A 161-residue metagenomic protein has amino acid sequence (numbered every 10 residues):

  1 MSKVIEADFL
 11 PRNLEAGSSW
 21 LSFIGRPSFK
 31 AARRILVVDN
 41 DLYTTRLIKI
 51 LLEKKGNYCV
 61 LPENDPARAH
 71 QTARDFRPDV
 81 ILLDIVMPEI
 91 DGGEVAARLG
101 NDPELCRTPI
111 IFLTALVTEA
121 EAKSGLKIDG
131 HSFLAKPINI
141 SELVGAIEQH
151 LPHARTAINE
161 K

Functional and structural regions predicted by a protein language model:
M1-R34, S141-K161: Non-catalytic signal-transmission and effector/linker regions of two-component phosphorelay proteins
L42-L61: Two-component/phosphorelay signaling modules centered on CheY-like receiver
E63-A67: Conserved Asp/Asn-Gly motif in the active-site loop of CheY-like receiver
F76-L82: Active-site beta3 strand of CheY-like receiver
M87: Receiver (REC) domain active-site loop signature in two-component systems and cognate sites in sensor histidine kinases
K136: A Lys-centered signature of the CheY-like receiver
